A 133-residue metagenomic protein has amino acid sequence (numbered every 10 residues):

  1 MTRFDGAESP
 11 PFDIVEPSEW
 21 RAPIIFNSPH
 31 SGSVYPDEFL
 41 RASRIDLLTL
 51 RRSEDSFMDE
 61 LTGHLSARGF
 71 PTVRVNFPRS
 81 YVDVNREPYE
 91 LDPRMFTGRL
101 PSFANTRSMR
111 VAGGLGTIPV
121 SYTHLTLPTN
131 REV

Functional and structural regions predicted by a protein language model:
T2-A112: Active-site loop/lid in soluble adenylation, ligation, and acyl-transfer enzymes
G32, T129-N130: A very general structural signal that marks isolated residues within well-ordered alpha-helical segments
R110-Y122: A glycine-rich, hydrophobic loop/mini-helix early in the fold
T123-T129: Conserved small/polar residues in nucleotide/adenosyl-binding loops
